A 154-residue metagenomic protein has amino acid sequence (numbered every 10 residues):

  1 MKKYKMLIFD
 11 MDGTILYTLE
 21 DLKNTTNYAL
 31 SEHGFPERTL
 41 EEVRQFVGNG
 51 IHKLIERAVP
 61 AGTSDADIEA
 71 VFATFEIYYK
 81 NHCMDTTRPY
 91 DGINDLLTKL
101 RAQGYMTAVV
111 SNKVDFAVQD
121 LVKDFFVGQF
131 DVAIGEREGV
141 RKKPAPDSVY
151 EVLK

Functional and structural regions predicted by a protein language model:
M1-Q45: Active-site neighborhood of HAD-like aspartate-dependent phosphohydrolases
K3, I77, N81-V109, D115-Q119 (+1 more regions): Short, acidic loop-to-helix structural element flanking the phosphoryl-transfer center in phosphate-processing enzymes
M6, A108, V132: Hydrophobic "anchor" residues on beta-strands that sit immediately upstream of conserved functional sites
T25, L54, G92, A117-D120 (+1 more regions): Phosphate- and divalent-cation-binding pockets in alpha/beta enzyme and binding domains that engage nucleotide-derived
S31-E37, A61-A66, A102-Q103, F126-Q129: Short helix-capping segments at alpha-helix termini
T39-E42, G50, L54, D67 (+3 more regions): Hydrophobic alpha-helical segments typical of transmembrane helices and their membrane-interface/capping positions
G48-N81, K99: A metal-dependent, Asp-based hydrolase signature
T86, V114-K154: Substrate-recognition "cap/lid" segment bordering the active-site pocket of phosphatases
